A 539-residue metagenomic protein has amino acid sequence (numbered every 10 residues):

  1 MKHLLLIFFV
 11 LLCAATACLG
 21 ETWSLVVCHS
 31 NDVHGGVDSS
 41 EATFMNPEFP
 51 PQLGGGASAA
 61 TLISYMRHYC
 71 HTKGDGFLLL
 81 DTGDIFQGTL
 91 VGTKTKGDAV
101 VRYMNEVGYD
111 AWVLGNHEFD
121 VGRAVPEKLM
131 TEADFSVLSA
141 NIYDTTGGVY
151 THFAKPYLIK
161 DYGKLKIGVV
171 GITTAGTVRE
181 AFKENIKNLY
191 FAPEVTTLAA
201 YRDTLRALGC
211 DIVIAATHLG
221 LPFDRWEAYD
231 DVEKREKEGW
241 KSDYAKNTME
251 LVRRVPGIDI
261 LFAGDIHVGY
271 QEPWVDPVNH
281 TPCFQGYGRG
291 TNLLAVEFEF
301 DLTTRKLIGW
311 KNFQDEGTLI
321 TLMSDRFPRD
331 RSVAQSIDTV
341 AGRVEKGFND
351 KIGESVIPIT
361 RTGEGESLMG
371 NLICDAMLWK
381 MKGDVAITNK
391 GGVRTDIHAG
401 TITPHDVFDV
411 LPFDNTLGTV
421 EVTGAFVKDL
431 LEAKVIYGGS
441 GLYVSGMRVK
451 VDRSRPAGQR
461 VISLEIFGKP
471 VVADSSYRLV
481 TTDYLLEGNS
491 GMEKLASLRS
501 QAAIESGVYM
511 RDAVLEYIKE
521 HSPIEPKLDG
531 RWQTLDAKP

Functional and structural regions predicted by a protein language model:
M1-L4: Positively charged n-region of N-terminal signal peptides that target proteins for export
L6-A15: Bacterial N-terminal signal peptides
T16-W23, V344: Extreme N-terminus of proteins, especially the signal/transit-peptide cleavage junction and the first residues
G20-T321, E364, L368-A376, A386 (+5 more regions): Acidic, metal/ion-coordinating pockets
S24-V26, G36, F49, G54 (+7 more regions): Feature captures C-terminal
S30-G35, T174-G176, G309-K311, G342-E354 (+2 more regions): Short, compositionally biased low-complexity segments
G56, G97, R123, T248 (+7 more regions): Alpha-helix initiation and N-capping motif
L307, K311-I402: Hard-cation-handling environments
